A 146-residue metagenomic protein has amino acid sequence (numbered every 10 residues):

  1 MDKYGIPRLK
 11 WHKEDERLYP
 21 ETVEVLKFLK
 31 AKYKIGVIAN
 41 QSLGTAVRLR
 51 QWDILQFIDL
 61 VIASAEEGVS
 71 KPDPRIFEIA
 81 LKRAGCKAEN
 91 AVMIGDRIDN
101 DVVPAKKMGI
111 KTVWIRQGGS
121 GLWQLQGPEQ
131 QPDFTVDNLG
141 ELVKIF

Functional and structural regions predicted by a protein language model:
M1-E21: Metal-dependent phosphoesterase signature
D2, V23, K27, Y33-F146: Asp-based, Mg2+/Mn2+-dependent phosphohydrolase catalytic module
